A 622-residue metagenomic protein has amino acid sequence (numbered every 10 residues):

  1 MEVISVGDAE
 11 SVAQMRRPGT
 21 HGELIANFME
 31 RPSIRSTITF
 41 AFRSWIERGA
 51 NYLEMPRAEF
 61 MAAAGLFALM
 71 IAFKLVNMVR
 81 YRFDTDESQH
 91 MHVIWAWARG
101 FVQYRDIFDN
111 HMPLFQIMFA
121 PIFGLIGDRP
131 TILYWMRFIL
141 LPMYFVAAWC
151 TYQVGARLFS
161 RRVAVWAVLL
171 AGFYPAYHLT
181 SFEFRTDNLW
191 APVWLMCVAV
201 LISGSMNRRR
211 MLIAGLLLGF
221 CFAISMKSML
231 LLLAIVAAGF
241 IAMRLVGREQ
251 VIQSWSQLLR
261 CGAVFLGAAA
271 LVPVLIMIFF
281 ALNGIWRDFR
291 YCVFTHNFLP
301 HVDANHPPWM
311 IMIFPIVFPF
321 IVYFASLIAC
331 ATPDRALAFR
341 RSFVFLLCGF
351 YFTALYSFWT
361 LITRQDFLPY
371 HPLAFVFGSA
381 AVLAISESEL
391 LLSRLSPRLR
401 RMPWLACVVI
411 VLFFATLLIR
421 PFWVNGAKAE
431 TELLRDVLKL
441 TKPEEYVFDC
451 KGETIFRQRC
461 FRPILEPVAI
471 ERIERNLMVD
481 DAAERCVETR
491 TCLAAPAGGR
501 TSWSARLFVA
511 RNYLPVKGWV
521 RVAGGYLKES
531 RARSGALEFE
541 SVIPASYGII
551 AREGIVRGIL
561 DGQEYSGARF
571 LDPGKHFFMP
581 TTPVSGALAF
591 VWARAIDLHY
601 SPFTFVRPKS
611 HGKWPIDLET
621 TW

Functional and structural regions predicted by a protein language model:
N27-M29, A156, L195-I213, C221 (+4 more regions): Membrane-interface transmembrane helices that cradle and orient dolichyl/undecaprenyl
F67, A167-F173, L218, F222: Short helix- or helix-capping micro-motifs that position conserved polar/aromatic residues at function-defining sites
A68, F138-L158, F173, M196: Transmembrane-helix motifs of polytopic, lipid-linked glycan transferases
P113, I117, G127-V146, T180 (+1 more regions): Loop-to-helix entry region of an early transmembrane alpha helix in multi-pass inner-membrane enzymes
C150, L170, L189-M206, I213-L218 (+3 more regions): Specific aromatic-rich, kink-prone transmembrane helix
T180, D187, L230, T360-P397: Hydrophobic/aromatic-rich transmembrane helices and adjacent perimembrane loops
F220, R244, R248, L258-R340 (+2 more regions): Transmembrane-lumen/periplasm boundary regions of multi-pass, lipid-linked membrane glycan transferases
K227-S228, N283, I410-G535, G554-K575: Extracytoplasmic
